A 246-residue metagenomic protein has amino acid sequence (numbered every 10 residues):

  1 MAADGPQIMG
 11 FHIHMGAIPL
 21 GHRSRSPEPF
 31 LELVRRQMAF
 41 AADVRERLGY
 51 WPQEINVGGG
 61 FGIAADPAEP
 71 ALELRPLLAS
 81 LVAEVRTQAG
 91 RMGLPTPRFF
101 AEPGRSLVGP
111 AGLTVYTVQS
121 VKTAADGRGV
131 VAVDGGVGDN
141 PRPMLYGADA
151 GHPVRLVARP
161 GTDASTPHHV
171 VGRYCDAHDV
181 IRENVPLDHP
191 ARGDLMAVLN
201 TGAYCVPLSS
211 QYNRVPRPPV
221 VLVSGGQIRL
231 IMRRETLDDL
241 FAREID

Functional and structural regions predicted by a protein language model:
M1-K122, N213-V215, S224: Active-site loop/helix belt of alpha/beta enzymes
L94-D246: Charged (often Lys/Glu-rich) extended helix/loop segments that serve as interaction or gating elements
